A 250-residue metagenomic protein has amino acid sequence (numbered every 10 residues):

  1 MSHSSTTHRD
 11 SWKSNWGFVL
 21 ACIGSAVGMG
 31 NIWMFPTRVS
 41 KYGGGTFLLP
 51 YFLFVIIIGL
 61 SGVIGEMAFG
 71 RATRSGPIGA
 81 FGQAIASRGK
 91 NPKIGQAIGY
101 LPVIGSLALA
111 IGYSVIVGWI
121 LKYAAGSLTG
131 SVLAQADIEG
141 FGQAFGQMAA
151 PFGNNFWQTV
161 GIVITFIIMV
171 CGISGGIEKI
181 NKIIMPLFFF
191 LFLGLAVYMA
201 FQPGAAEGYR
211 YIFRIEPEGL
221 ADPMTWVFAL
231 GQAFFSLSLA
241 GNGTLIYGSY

Functional and structural regions predicted by a protein language model:
S2-W12, W16, E178, K182-Y250: Membrane-embedded translocation segments of transport machinery
T6-D10, R38-Y42, A72-L101, S114-S174 (+1 more regions): Inter-helical loop and helix-membrane interface segments of multi-pass membrane transporters/permeases
D10, S40-E66, G153-N154: Extracellular loop-to-transmembrane helix junctions
S11, G17, G44-F52, K93-G112 (+1 more regions): Alpha-helical transmembrane segments and their helix-start/interface "positive-inside/aromatic belt" motifs in integral
S14-F54, N242-L245: Transmembrane helix-boundary motif of multi-pass solute transporters/channels
L20-A26, F52-I57, L101-G112, V160-I167 (+2 more regions): Hydrophobic alpha-helical transmembrane segments of multi-pass membrane proteins
M29, G59-V63, R71, L107-G118 (+4 more regions): Transmembrane alpha-helical segments of multi-pass membrane transport proteins and ion-pumping complexes
F54-V63, L101-A124, L187-V197: Hydrophobic alpha-helical membrane-insertion segments
